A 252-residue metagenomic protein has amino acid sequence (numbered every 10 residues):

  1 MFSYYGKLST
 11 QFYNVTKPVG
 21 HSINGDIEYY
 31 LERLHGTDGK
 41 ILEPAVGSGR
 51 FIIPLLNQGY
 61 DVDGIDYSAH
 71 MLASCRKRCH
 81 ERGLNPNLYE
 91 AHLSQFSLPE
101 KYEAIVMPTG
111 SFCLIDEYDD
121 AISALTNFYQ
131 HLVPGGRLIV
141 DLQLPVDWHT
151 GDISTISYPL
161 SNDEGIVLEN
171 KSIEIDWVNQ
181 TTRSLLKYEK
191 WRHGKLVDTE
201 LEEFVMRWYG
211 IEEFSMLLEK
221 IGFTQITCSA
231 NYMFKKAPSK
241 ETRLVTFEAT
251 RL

Functional and structural regions predicted by a protein language model:
M1-G39, R50: Conserved class I S-adenosyl-L-methionine
A45-G47: Class I SAM-dependent methyltransferase "Motif I" SAM/SAH-binding loop
R50-Q95: Class I SAM-dependent methyltransferase SAM/SAH-binding core
Q95-A104: A short acidic, Gly/Pro-enriched loop at the edge of an enzyme's catalytic core that lines a small-molecule cofactor
E103-D119: A short SAM/SAH-binding and catalytic strip from SAM-dependent methyltransferases
I122-P134: A short glycine-rich, Lys/Arg-flanked "PGG" loop and its adjoining helix->strand segment in the class I
I139-E213: SAM-dependent methyltransferase
V205-L252: C-terminal lobe and adjacent flexible extensions of AdoMet/dcAdoMet transferase-like proteins
